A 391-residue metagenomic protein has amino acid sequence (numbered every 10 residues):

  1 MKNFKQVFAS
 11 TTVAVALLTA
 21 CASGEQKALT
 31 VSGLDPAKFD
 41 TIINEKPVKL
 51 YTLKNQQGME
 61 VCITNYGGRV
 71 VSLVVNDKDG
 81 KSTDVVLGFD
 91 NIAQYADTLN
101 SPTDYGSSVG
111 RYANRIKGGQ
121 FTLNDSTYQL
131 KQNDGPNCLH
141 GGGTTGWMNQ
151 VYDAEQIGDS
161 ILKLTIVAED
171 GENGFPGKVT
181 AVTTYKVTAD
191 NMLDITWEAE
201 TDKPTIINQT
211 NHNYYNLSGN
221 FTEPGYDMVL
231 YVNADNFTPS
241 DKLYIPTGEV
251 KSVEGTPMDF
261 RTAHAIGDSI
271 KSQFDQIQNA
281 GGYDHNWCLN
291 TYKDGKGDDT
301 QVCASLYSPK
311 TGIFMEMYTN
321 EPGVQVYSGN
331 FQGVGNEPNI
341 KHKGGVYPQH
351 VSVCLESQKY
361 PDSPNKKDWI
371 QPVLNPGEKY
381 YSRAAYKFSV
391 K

Functional and structural regions predicted by a protein language model:
M1-T11: Bacterial N-terminal signal peptides that target proteins for export
L18-A20: C-terminal motif of bacterial Sec signal peptides marking the signal peptidase cleavage site
A22-M59, N65-K391: An exposed, glycine/acidic-rich loop-and-rim segment of catalytic or binding clefts
